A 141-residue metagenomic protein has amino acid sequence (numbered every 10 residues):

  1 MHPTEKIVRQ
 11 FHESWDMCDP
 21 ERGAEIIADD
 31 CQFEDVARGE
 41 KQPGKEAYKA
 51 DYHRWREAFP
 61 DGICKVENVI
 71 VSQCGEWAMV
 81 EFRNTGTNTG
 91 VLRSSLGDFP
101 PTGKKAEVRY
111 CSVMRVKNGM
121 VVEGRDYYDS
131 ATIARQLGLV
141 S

Functional and structural regions predicted by a protein language model:
M1-S141: C-terminal and inter-domain tail/linker signature
